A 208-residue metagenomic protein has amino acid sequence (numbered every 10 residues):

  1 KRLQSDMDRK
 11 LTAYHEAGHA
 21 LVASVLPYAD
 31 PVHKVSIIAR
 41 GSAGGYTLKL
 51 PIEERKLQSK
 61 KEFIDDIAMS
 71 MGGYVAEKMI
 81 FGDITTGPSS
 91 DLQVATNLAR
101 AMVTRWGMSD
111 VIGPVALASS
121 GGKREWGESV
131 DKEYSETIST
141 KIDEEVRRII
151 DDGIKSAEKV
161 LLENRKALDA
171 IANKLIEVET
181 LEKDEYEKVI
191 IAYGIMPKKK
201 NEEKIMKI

Functional and structural regions predicted by a protein language model:
K1-L3: Interdomain coupling/hinge region of P-loop NTPase helicase/AAA+ cores
D8-Y14, A20-I208: Soluble catalytic regions of large protease machineries
